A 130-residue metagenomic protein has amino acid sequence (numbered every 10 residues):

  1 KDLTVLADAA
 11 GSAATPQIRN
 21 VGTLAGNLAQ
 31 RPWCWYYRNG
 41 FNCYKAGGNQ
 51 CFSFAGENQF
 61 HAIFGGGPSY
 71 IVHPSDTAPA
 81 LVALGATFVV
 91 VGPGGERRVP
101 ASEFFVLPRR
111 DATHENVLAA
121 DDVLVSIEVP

Functional and structural regions predicted by a protein language model:
K1-P130: C-terminal structural segment of proteins
